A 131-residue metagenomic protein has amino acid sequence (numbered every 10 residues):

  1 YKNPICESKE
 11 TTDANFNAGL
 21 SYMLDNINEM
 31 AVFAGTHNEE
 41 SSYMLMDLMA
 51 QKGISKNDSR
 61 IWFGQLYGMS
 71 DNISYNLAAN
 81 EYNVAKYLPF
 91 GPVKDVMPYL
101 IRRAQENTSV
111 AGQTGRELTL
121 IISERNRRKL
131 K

Functional and structural regions predicted by a protein language model:
Y1-K131: Positively charged, amphipathic and often flexible ligand-engagement surfaces
